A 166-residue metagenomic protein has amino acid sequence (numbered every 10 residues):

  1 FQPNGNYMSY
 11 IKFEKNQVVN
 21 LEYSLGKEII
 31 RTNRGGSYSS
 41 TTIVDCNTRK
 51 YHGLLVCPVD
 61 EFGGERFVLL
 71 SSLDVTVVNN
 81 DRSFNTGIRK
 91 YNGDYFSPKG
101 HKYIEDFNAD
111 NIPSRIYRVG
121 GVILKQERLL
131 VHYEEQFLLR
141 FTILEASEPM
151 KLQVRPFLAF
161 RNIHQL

Functional and structural regions predicted by a protein language model:
F1-L166: Terminal accessory carbohydrate-recognition/targeting modules of carbohydrate-active enzymes
